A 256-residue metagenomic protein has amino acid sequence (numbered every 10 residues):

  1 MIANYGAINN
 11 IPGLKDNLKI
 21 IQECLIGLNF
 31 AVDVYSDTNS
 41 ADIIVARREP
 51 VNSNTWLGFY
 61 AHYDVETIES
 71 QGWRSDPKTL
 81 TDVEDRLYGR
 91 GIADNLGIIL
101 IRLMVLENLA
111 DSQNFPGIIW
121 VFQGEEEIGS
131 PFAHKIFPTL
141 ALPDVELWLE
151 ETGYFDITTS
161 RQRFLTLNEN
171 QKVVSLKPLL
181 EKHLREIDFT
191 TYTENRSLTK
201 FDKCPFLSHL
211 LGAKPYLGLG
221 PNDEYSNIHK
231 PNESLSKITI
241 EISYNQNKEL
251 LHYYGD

Functional and structural regions predicted by a protein language model:
M1-R90, L109-P116: Acidic/His- and Gly-rich active-site-bordering loop/insert found across diverse amide/peptide-bond hydrolases
T38, A61-Y63, G124-E125, E151-G153 (+1 more regions): Fold-independent oxyanion-binding glycine-rich loops and adjacent beta-strand/coil segments at enzyme active sites
S70, S112, T166-V173, H209-G212: Short glycine/proline-enriched loop/turn "hinge" motifs that connect secondary-structure elements and lie
L87-L100, E127, S234-E241: Short, conserved micro-motifs enriched in small and acidic residues
N95-T166: Acidic/histidine-rich catalytic neighborhood of metal-dependent amide-processing enzymes
H134, P138-C204: Midchain, well-structured core segments that form catalytic/ion-binding scaffolds
I157, L179-D256: An extended, acidic, His-containing surface patch that forms the Zn2+-binding/catalytic region of metallohydrolases
